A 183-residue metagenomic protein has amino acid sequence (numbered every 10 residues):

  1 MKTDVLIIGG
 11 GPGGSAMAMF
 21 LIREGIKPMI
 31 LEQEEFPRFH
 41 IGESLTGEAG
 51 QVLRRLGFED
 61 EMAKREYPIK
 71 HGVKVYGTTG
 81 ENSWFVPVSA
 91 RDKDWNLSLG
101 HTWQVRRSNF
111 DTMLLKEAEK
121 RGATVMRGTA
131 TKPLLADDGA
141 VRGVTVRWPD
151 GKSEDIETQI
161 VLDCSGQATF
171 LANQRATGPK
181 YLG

Functional and structural regions predicted by a protein language model:
M1-G11: Beta1/beta-strand and adjacent pyrophosphate-binding region of the FAD-binding site in flavoprotein oxidoreductases
L6, I22-I41: Glycine-rich FAD pyrophosphate-binding loop
G14-S15: N-terminal Rossmann-fold NAD(P) dinucleotide-binding loop
I26, F58, A123: Short phosphate-binding/catalytic loops that engage adenosine nucleotides
R38-N82: N-terminal FAD cofactor-binding segment of flavoenzymes
W95-E117: Short beta-strand to alpha-helix junction loop
E117-G183: Predominantly flavin-linked oxidoreductase catalytic cores and closely associated redox partners
